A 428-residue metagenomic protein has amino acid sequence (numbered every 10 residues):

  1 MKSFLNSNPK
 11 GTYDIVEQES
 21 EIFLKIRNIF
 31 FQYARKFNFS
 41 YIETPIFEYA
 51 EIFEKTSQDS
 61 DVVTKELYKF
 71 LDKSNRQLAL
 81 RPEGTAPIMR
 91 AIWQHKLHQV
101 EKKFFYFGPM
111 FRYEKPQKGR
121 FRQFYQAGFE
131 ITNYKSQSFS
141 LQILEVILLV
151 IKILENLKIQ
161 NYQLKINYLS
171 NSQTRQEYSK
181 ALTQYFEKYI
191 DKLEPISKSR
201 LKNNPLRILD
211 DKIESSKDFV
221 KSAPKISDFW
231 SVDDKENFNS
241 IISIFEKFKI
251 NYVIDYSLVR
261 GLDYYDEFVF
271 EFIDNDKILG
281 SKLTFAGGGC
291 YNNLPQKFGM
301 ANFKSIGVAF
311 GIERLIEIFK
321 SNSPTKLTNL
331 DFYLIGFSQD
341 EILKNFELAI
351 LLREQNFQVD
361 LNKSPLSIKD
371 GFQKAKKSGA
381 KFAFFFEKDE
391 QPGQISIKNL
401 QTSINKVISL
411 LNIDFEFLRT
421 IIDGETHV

Functional and structural regions predicted by a protein language model:
M1-S20: Auxiliary tRNA-acceptor-end handling modules of aminoacyl-tRNA synthetases
E19-N38, E48-Y49, K65, T85-L97 (+2 more regions): Positively charged, Gly/Ser-enriched RNA/tRNA-binding surfaces
I46-L78: Polyanion/phosphate-binding surface patch
E54-T56, P116-G119, R175-K180, Y265-F268: Short acidic, glycine/serine/threonine-rich loops at helix termini
V63-D72, K180-L209, D274, I278: Acidic, His- and aromatic-enriched active-site or binding-groove loops in soluble protein domains that engage sugars
Q160-S170, S197-S199, V253-V259: Short, surface-exposed recognition loops or helix-turn segments adjacent to catalytic cores
I166-K180, N203: Short, conserved secondary-structure transition motifs
Q176-K188, K217-V220, K225: Phosphate-rich ligand and nucleic-acid binding surfaces
